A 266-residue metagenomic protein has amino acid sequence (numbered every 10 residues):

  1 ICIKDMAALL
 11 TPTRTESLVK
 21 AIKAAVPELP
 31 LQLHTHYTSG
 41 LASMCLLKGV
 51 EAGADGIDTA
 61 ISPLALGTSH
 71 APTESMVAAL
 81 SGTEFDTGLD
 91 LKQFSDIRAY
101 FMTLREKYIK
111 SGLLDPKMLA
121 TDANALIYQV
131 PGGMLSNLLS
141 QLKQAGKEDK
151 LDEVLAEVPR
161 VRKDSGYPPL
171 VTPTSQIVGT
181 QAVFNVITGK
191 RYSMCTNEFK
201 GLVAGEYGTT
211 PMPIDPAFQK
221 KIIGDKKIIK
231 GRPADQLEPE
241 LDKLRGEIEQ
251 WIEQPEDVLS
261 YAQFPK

Functional and structural regions predicted by a protein language model:
I1-I3, L31-T35, I57-T59, M76: Hydrophobic faces of well-ordered beta-strands that scaffold small-molecule active sites in alpha/beta enzyme cores
D5, A52-S69: Glycine-rich phosphate-binding active-site loops on the catalytic face of alpha/beta enzymes
A7, T35-S39, P63-A65: Acidic, glycine-rich active-site loops and adjacent beta-strand->loop/helix elements that engage anionic groups
A7-K23, L66-S75: Active-site-adjacent beta->alpha loops and helix N-cap segments on the catalytic face of soluble alpha/beta enzymes
T15-L33, V77-L89: Alpha-helix-loop-beta-strand connector modules within alpha/beta enzyme cores
S39-A54: Catalytic cores of alpha/beta
M44, S69, T73, V77-A78 (+1 more regions): Core active-site phosphate/anionic-ligand binding loop and the adjoining beta-turn-alpha structural block in enzyme
D115-A125, Q129-K266: Terminal or standalone catalytic/regulatory effector modules within metabolic enzymes and repeat proteins
